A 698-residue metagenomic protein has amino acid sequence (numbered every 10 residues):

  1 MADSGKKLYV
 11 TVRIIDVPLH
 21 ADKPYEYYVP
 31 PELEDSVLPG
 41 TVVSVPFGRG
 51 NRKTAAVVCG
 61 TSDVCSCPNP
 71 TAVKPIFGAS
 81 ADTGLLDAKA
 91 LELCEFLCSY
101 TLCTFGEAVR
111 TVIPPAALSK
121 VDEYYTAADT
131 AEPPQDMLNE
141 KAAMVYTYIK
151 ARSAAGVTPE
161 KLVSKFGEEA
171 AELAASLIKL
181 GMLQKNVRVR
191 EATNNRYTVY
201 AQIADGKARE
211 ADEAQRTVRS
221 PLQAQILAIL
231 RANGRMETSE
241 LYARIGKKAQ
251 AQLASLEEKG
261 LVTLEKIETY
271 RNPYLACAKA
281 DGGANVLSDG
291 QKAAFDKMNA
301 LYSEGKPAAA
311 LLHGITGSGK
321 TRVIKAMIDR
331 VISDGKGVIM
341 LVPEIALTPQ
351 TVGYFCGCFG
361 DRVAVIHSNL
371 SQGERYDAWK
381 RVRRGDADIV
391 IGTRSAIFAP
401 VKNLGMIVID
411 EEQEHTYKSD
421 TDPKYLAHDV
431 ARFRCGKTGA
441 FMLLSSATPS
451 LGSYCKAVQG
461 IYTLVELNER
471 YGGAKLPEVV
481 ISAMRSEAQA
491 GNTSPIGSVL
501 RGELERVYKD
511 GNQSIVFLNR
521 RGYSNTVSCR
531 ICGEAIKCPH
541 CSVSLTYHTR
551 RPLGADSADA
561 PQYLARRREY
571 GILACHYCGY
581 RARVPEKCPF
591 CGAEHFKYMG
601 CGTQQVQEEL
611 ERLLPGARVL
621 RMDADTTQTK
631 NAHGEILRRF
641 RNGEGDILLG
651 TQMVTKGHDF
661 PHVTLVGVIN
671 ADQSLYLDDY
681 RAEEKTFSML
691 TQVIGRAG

Functional and structural regions predicted by a protein language model:
M1-S446, V458-A474, Y508: Accessory, non-ATPase domains that flank or precede helicase/AAA+ motor cores in DNA-metabolism machines
G282-S288, K292, K306-G698: Inter-lobe coupling/hinge segments of SF2-like helicase ATPases
